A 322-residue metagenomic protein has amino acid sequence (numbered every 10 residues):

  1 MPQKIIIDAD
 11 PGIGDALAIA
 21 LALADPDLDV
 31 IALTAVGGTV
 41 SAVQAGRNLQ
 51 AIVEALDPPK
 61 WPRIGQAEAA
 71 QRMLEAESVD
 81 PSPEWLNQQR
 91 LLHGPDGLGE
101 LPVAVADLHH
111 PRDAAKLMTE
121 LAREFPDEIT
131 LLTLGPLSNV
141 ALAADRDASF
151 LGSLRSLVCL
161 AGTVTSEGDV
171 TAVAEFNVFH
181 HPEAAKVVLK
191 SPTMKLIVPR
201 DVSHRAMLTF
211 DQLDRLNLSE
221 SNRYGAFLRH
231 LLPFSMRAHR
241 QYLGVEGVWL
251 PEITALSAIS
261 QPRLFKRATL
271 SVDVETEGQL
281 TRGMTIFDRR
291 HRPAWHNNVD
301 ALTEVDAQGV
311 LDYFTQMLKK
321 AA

Functional and structural regions predicted by a protein language model:
M1-P11, A70-S78, S138-A144, F210-L216 (+1 more regions): Short, mixed-charge, low-aromatic patches
P2, L21-A22, D29-V30, F179-E183 (+1 more regions): Conformational coupling and interaction surfaces
P2-A51, K60, P102-P199, S203-R205 (+1 more regions): Active-site histidine-anchored catalytic micro-motif
L17-I19, Q44-A45, E75-E77, V170 (+2 more regions): Short, glycine/acidic-enriched capping/hinge loops at junctions between secondary-structure elements
G46-E124, N297-G309, K319: Metal-dependent C-N hydrolase catalytic cores
L56-D57, D147, S260: A broad structural signal for alpha-helix termini and local helix breaks/kinks
I64, V188, L256: A residue-level signal for conserved active-site and pocket-lining positions in enzyme catalytic cores
S78-Q89, T171-E175, L213, R289: Short, surface-exposed amphipathic charged segments that create phosphate/polyanion-binding patches used for binding
